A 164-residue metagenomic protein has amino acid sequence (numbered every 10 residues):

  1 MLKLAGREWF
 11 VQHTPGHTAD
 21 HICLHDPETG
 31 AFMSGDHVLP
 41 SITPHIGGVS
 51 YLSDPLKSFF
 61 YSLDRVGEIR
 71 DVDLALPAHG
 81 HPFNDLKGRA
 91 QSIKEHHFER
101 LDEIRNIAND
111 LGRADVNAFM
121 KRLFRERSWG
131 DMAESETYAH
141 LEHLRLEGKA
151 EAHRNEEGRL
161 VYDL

Functional and structural regions predicted by a protein language model:
M1-W9: Alpha-helix-centered segments that form part of catalytic cores
K3, C23-H25, D163: Short, well-ordered beta-strand micro-motif
A5, P27, N155-E157: Structural motif
G6, R70, A108-G112: Short coil/turn residues that cap or connect secondary-structure elements
E8-E103: Metallo-beta-lactamase
E103-L164: C-terminal regulatory/interaction regions
